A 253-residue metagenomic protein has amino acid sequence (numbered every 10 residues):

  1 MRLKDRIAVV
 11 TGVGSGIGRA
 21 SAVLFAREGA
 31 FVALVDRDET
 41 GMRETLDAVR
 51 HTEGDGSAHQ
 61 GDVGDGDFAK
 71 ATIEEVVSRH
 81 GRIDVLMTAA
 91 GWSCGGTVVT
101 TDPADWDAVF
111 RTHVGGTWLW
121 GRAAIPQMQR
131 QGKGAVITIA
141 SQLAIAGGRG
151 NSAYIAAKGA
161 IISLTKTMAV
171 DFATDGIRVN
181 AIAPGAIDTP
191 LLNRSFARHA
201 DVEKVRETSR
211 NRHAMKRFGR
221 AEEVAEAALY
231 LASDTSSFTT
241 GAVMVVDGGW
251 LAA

Functional and structural regions predicted by a protein language model:
R2, W118, R217-V246, L251: C-terminal substrate-recognition "lid" of short-chain dehydrogenase/reductases
G14-G16: Conserved glycine-rich cofactor-binding loop
M87, A173, R178, T239-G241: Short, small/polar-rich loop/turn modules that mediate ligand/substrate recognition or access, typified
T97-V98, D102-F110, N151, S209: Substrate-binding pocket helix/loop in short-chain dehydrogenase/reductase
G121, A157, T165: Active-site helix of classical SDR
P126, V170-T174, S237: Alpha-helical segment proximal to the catalytic Tyr-Lys
S141: Residue(s) in the substrate-gating loop at a strand-loop-helix junction that position the organic substrate next
